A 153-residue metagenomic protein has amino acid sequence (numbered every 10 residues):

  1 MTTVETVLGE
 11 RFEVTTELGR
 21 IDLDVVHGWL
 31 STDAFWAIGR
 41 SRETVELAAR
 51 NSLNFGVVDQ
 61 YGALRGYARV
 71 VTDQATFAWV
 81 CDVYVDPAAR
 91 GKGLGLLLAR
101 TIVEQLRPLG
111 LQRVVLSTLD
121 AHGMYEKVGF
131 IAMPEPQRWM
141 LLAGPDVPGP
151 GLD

Functional and structural regions predicted by a protein language model:
M1-R40, V58, P150-D153: Short amphipathic alpha-helix that is part of the acyltransferase structural core
T15-R20, R65, L96, Q137: Hydrophobic/basic alpha-helical segments enriched in Actinobacteria
E43-Y61, R65-Y84: A conserved beta-strand-loop-helix scaffold within acyl/acetyltransferase catalytic domains
V85, A99-I102: Active-site-proximal cofactor/substrate-binding loop regions of enzyme domains
A89-L98: Conserved acetyl-CoA pyrophosphate-binding loop and the N-cap/start of the following alpha-helix in GNAT-like
L96, P108-V114, T118-G144: Conserved active-site alpha-helix within GNAT-family acetyltransferase domains
